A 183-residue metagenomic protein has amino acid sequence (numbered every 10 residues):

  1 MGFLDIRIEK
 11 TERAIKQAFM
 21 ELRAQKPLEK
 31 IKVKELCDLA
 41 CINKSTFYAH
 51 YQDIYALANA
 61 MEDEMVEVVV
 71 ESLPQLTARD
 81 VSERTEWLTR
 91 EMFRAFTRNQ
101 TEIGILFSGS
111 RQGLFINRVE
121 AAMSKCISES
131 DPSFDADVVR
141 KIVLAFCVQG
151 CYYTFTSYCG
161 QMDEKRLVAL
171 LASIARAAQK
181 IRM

Functional and structural regions predicted by a protein language model:
M1-I8: N-terminal intrinsically disordered/low-complexity leader segments
R13-E21, Q25, L39, A56-L76 (+3 more regions): Alpha-helical structural segments
L22-A56: Helix-turn-helix
I31-K32, G104-L106, D135: Short, hydrophobic secondary-structure boundary micro-motifs
A78-E120, S124: Helical hydrophobic small-molecule/effector-binding pocket
G109-F134, V138-V148, R176: Amphipathic alpha-helical packing segments from all-alpha helical-bundle domains
C151: Active-site activation/catalytic loop segments of kinase-like enzymes and analogous catalytic loops in related
S157-M183: C-terminal peripheral helix-coil segments that are non-catalytic and often amphipathic
